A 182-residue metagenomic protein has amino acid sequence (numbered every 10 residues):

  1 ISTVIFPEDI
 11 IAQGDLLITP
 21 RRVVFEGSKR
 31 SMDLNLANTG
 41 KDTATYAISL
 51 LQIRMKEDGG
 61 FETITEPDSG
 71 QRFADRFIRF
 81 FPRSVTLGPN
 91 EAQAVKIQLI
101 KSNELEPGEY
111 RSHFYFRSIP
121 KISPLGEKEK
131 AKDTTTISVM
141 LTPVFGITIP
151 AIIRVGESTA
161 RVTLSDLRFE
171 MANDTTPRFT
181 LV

Functional and structural regions predicted by a protein language model:
I11-A44, S84, A160-V182: Beta-sheet-dominated interaction scaffolds and their linkers
E26-G27, P89, E106-P107: Surface-exposed loops/turns
M32-A37, N90, I97-L99, S112-F116 (+1 more regions): Buried hydrophobic-core signal for structured, non-transmembrane domains
D42-L50, G59-G60, G108-E109, V162-T163: Short, hydrophobic/aromatic beta-strand segments
Y46-R72: Short acidic, flexible loop segments centered on an aromatic residue
L51-R54, I100-R154: Terminal connector regions
E66-N103: Intrinsically disordered, low-complexity Pro/Gly/Ser/Thr-rich segments with frequent PxxP/GP/PP motifs and embedded
